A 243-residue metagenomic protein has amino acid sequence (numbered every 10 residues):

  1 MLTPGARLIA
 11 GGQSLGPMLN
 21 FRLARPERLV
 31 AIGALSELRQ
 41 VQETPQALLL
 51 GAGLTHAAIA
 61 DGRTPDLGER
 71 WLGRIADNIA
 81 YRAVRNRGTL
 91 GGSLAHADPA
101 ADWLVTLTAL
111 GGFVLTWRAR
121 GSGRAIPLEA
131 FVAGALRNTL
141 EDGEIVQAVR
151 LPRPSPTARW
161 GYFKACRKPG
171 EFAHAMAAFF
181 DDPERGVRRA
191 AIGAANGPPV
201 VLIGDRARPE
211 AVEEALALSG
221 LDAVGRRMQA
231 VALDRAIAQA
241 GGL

Functional and structural regions predicted by a protein language model:
M1-L243: C-terminal structural segment of proteins
